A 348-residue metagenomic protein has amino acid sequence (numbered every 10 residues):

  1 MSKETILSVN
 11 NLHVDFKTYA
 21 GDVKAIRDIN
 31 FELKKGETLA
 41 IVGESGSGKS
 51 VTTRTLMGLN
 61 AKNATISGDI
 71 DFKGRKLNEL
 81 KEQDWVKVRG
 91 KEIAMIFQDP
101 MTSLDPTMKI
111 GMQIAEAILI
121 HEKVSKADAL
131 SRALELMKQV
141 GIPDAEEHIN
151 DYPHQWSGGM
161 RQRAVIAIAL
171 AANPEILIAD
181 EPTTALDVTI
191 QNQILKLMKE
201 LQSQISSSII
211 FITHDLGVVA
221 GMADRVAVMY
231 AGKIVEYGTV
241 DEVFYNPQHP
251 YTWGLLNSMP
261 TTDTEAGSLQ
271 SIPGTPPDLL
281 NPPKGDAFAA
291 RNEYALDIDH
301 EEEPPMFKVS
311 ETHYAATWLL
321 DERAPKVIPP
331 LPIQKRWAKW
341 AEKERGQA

Functional and structural regions predicted by a protein language model:
S2-I6, D15-D28, L59-T65, L80-D84 (+3 more regions): A short, flexible loop at the N-terminus of ABC-type nucleotide-binding domains that lies
E4-T5, P143-E146, T239-R345: Short catalytic/signature loops enriched in Gly
V42-G43: The feature captures the beta-strand-to-loop junction immediately N-terminal to the Walker
G58-L59, I178-P182, L186-S268: P-loop NTP-binding/switch modules centered on Walker-like glycine-rich loops
T65-K76: Conserved ABC transporter NBD signature motif
L77-A94, I120, E242-P247, L279-P283: ABC ATPase NBD coupling module
A171-E175: A short, proline-enriched helix->beta-strand linker immediately N-terminal to the Walker B motif in ABC-type P-loop
